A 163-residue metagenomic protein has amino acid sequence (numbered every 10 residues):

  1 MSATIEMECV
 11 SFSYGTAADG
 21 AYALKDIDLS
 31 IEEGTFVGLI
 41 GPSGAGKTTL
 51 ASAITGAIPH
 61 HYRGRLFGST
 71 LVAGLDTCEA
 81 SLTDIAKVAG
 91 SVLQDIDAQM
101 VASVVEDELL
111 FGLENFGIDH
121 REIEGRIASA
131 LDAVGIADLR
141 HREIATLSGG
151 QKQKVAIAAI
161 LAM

Functional and structural regions predicted by a protein language model:
M1-I5, F12-D26, I58-R63, E79-S81 (+1 more regions): A short, flexible loop at the N-terminus of ABC-type nucleotide-binding domains that lies
T16, S69-D84: ABC ATPase NBD Q-loop/coupling interface
I40-P42: The feature captures the beta-strand-to-loop junction immediately N-terminal to the Walker
T55, G90, D97, S103-E114 (+2 more regions): Short helical segment in ABC ATPase nucleotide-binding domains corresponding to the A-loop/adjacent helical element
G74, R121-L139: Conserved ABC ATPase "signature" region
E143-L147, Q151: Conserved ABC ATPase signature
I157: Hydrophobic anchor residue at the start of the ABC signature
L161-A162: ABC ATPase C-loop
